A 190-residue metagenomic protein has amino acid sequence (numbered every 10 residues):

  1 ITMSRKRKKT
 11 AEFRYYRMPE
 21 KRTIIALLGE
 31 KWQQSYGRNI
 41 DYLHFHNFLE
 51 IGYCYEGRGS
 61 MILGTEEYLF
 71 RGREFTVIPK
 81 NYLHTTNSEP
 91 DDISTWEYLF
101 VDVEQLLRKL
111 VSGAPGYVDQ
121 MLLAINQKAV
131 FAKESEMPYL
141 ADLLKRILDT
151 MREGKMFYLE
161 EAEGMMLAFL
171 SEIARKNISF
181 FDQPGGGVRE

Functional and structural regions predicted by a protein language model:
I1-F75, P115-Y117, Q127: Generic protein-terminus/edge-of-domain signal
S4-W32, N87-D149, S171-S179: A hydrophobic/aromatic-rich effector-binding and dimerization subdomain of bacterial HTH-type transcriptional regulators
E56-R58, F75, N81-L83, V101-L107: Short, charged/polar surface micro-motifs in flexible loops or helix N-caps
S60-I62, I78, H84-D91: Short beta-strand His + acidic residue motifs that chelate non-heme Fe in jelly-roll/DSBH and cupin folds
S135, M151-A168: All-alpha amphipathic helical-bundle segments outside canonical DNA-binding/catalytic cores that form hydrophobic
M137-A141, Q183-E190: A short, Lys/Arg-enriched amphipathic alpha-helix from helix-turn-helix/homeodomain DNA-binding modules
F157, F180-G185: Hydrophobic/aromatic-rich alpha-helical bundle segments in the mid-to-C-terminal region
